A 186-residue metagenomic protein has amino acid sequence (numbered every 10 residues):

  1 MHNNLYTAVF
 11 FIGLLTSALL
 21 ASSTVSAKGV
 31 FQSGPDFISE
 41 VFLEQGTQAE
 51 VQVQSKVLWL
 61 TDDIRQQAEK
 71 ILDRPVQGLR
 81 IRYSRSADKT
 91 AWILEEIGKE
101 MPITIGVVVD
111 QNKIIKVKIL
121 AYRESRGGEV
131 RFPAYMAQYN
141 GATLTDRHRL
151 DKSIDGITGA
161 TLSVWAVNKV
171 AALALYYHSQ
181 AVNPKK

Functional and structural regions predicted by a protein language model:
H2-T104, D110-K186: Intrinsically disordered terminal and processing segments
